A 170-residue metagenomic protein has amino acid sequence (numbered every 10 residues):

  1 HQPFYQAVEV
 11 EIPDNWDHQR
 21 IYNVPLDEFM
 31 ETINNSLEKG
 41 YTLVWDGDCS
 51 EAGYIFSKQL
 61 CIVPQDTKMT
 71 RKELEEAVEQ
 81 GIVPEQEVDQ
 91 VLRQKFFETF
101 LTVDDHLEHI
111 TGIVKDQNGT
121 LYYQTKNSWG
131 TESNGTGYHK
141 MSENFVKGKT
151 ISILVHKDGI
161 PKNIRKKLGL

Functional and structural regions predicted by a protein language model:
H1-E38, F56: Core regions of eukaryotic protease modules
Q2-V8, D46-I55, Q59-L60, E75-I82: A glycine-rich, aromatic-flanked flexible loop/lid motif
Q19-I21, F29-N35, K95-F100, H109-V114 (+1 more regions): Generic recognition of flexible, low-complexity loop/linker segments
L26, E38, V103-H106, N134: Active-site-proximal structural scaffolding
D27-I55, L60-V63, V91-K95: Flexible, glycine-rich surface segments
E51-F56, I62-Q65, Q117-G119, T131-N134: Flexible loop/turn segments at secondary-structure boundaries
I62, M69, E73-S128: Extended, compositionally biased non-globular segments
D116-L170: Conserved catalytic-core surface of thiol
